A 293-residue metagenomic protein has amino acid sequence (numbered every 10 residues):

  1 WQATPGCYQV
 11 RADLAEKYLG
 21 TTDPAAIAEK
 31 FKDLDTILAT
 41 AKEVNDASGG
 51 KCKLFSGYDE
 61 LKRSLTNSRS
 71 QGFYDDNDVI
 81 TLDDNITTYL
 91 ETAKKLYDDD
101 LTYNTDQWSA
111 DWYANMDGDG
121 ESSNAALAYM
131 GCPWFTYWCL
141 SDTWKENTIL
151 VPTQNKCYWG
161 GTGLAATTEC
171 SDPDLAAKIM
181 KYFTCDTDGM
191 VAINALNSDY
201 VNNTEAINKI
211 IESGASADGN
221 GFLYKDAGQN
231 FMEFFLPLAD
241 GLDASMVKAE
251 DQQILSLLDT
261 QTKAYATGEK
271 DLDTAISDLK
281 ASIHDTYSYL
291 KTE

Functional and structural regions predicted by a protein language model:
W1-L14, N147-K156, G241-K248: A structural signal for short loop-to-beta-strand junctions that line the ligand-binding cleft of periplasmic/secreted
W1-L61, F73-Q107, T168-D174, K270-T274: Helix-loop-helix "hinge/cap" segment bordering the ligand-binding cleft or interdomain interface
K17-Y18, Q253, L257-G268: Solvent-exposed, amphipathic alpha-helical segments
G20-D23, S70-V79, W159-L164, A239-D243: Flexible glycine/proline-enriched surface loops and loop-helix/loop-strand junctions
N45-Y58, D188-N197, D285-E293: Bilobed periplasmic-binding protein-like "clamshell/Venus-flytrap" ligand-binding domains
S68, N85-K178: Extracytoplasmic/periplasmic substrate-binding proteins
C139-L140, N155-Y158, A165-S256: C-terminal lobe and pocket-closing loops of periplasmic/extracytoplasmic Venus-flytrap solute-binding proteins
L175, V191, T260, E269-E293: Conserved N-terminal structural module of periplasmic/extracytoplasmic solute-binding proteins
